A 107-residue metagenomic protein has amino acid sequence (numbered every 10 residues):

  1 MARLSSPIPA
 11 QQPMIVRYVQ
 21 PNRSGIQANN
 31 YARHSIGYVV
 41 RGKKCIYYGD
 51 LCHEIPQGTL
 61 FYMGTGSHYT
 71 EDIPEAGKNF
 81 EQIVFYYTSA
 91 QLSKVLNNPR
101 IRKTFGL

Functional and structural regions predicted by a protein language model:
M1-I8: Extreme N-terminal tail/first-helix region
P9-G106: N-terminal regulatory/effector-sensing and dimerization cores that precede helix-turn-helix DNA-binding domains
